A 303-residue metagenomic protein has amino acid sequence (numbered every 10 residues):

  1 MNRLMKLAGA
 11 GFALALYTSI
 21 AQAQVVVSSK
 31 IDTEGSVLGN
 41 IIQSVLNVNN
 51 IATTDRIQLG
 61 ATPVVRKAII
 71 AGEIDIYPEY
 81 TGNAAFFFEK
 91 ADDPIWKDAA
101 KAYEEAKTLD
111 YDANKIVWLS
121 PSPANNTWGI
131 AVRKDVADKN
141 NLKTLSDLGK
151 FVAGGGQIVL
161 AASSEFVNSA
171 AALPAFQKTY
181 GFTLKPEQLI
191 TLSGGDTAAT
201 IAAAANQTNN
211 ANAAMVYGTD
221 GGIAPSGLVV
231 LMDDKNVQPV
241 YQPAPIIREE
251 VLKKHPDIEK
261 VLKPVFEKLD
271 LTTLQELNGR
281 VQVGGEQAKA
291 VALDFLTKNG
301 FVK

Functional and structural regions predicted by a protein language model:
Q24-I42, I57-A61, E165-N168, Q282: Extracytoplasmic "Venus flytrap"
T33-A52, P174, K178-Y180: Short, polar/charged alpha-helical segment
E34, V167-Y180, P256-K303: An extracytoplasmic/periplasmic, membrane-proximal ligand-sensing/linker region
A61, G72-A85, A102, S163 (+3 more regions): Beta->alpha turn/N-cap motifs
F88-D98, E104-L119, T208-N210, G221-K235: Ligand-binding "clamshell"
K97-V159, E267-L271: A conserved helix-loop-strand patch within extracytoplasmic ligand-binding domains of the periplasmic binding
W128-D138, Y241-H255: A bilobed periplasmic-binding-protein/Venus flytrap-type ligand-binding module shared by bacterial periplasmic
G154-D233: Ligand-binding pocket segment of bilobal, Venus flytrap-like solute-binding proteins
